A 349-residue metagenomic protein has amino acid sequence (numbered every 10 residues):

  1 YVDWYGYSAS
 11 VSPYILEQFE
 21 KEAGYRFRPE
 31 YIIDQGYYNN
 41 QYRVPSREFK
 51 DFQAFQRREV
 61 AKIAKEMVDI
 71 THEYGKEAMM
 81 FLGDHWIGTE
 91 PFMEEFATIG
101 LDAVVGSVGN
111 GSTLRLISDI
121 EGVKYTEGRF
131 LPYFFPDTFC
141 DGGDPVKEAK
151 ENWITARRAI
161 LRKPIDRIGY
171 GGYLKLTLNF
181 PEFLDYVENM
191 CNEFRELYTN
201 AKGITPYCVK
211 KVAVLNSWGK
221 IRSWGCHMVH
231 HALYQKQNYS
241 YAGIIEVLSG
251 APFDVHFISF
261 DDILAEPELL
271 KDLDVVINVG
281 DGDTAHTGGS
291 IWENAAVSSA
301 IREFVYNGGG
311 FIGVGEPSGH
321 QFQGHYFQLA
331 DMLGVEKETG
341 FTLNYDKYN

Functional and structural regions predicted by a protein language model:
Y1-L101, S107-L116: Polysaccharide-binding and catalytic clefts of secreted carbohydrate-active enzymes
V44-A61, I99-V108, P132-E148, G171-L174 (+3 more regions): The substrate-binding groove and active-site-proximal loops of carbohydrate-active enzymes, especially glycoside
G75-K76, V123-K124, N307-G310: A short helix->loop->beta-strand "cap" motif at the edges of active sites that frequently abuts
A78-L82, D102-G106, K124-Y133, D166-G171: Hydrophobic faces of well-ordered beta-strands that scaffold small-molecule active sites in alpha/beta enzyme cores
E94-T98, L114-T126, I160-K163: Acidic (Asp/Glu)-rich catalytic clusters
I117-E148, L176-F180, K220: Active-site clefts of carbohydrate-active enzymes
R157, K163, D185-L273, G315: Aromatic-Pro/Gly-enriched surface loop or interdomain linker that acts as a lid/target-recognition segment
D283, T287-N349: A glycine-rich, often tryptophan-bearing local segment used as a flexible ligand/cofactor-contacting loop or short
